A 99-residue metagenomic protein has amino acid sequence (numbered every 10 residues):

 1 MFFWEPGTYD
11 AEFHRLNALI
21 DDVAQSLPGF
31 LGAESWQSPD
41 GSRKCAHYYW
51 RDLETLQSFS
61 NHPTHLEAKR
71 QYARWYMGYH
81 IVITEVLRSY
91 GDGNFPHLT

Functional and structural regions predicted by a protein language model:
M1-K44, E54-N61, M77-T99: Short S/T/G/P-rich N-terminal loop/turn motif that feeds into the first structured element of a domain
A68: A short beta-strand-loop micro-motif that forms or neighbors metal/cofactor- and ligand-binding patches at active-site
Q71-W75: Arginine/glycine-rich "motif VI" loop of SF2 helicases in the C-terminal RecA-like domain
